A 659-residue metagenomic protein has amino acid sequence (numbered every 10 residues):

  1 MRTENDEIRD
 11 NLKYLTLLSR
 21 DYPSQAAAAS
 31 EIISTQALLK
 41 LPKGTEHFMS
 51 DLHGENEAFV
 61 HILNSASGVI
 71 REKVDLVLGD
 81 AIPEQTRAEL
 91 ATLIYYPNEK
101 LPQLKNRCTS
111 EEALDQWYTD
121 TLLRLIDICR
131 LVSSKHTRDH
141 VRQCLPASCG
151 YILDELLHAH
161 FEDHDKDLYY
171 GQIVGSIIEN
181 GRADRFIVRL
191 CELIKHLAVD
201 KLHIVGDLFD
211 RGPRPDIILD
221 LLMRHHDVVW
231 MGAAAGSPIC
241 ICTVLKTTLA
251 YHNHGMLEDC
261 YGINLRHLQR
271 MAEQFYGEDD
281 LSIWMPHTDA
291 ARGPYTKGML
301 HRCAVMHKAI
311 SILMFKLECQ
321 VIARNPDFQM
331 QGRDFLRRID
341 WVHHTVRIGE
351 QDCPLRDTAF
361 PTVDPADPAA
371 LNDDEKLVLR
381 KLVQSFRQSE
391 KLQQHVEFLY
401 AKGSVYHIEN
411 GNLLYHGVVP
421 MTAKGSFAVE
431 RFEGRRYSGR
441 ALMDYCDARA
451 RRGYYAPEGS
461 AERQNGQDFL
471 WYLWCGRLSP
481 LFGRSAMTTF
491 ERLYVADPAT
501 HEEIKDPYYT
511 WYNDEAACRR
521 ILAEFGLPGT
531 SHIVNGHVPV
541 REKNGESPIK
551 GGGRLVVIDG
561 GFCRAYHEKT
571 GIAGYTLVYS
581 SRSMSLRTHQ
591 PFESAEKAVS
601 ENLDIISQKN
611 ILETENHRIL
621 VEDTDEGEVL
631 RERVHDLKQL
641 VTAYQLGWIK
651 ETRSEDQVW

Functional and structural regions predicted by a protein language model:
M1-W659: Feature recognizes metal-dependent phosphohydrolase scaffolds
